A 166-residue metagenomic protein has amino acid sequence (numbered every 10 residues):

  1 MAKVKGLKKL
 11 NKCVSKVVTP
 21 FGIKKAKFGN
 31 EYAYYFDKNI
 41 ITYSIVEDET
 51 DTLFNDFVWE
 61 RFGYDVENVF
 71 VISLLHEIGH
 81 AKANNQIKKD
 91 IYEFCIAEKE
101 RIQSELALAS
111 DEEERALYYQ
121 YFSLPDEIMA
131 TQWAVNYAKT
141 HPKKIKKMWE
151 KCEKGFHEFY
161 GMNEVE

Functional and structural regions predicted by a protein language model:
G6, V71, D126: Hydrophobic (often cysteine-bearing) scaffold residues that line and stabilize catalytic clefts of nucleotide/cofactor
G6-F21: Zn2+-dependent metallopeptidase catalytic core
P20-F28, T42-D48, M148-E166: C-terminal or late-domain output modules
A26-F70, I78-N85: Active-site scaffold of zinc-dependent metalloenzymes
N68, S110-E166: Long, well-structured alpha-helical subdomains associated with metal-dependent extracellular/ecto-lumenal hydrolases
N68-V69, N84-Q120: Post-HEXXH active-site segment of zinc metalloproteases
L74: A conserved beta-strand element that flanks and buttresses the S-adenosyl-L-methionine
